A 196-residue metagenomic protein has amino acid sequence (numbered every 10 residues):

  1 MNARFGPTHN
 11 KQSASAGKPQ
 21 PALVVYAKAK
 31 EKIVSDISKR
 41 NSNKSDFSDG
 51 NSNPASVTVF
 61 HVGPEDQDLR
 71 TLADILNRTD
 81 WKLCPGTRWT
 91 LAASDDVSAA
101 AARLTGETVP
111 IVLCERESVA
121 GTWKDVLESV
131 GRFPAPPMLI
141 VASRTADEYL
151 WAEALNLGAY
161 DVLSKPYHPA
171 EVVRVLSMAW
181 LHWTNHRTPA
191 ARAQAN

Functional and structural regions predicted by a protein language model:
Y26, I33, N41, A55 (+1 more regions): CheY-like receiver
P54-N77, T90-A93, V112-L113: Conserved acidic segment of CheY-like receiver
V97-A100, P110-F133, D147: Conserved phosphotransfer microenvironments
T105-E107, S129-P136, L157: Conserved phosphotransfer cores of two-component systems
P136-A146: A short, hydrophobic beta-strand element within the central beta-sheet of small alpha/beta folds
Y167-L176: C-terminal output helix
